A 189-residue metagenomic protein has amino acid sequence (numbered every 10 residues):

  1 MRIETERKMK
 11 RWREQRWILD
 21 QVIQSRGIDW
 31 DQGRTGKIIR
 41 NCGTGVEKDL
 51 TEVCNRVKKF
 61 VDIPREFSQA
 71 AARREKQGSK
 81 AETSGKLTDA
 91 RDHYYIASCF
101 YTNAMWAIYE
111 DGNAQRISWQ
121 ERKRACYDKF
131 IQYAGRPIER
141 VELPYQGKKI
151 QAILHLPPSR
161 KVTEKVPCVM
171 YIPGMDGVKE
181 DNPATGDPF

Functional and structural regions predicted by a protein language model:
M1-I63, L156: Long, non-catalytic architectural segments outside compact domain cores
D29, G33-K48, S98-V141: An N-terminal hydrophobic leader/cap segment in hydrolases
R65-F67, A71-R74, I117-E164: N-terminal cap/lid segment of alpha/beta-hydrolase-fold proteins
R160-V166, Y171-F189: Short substrate-entry loop that stabilizes the transition state in hydrolases
